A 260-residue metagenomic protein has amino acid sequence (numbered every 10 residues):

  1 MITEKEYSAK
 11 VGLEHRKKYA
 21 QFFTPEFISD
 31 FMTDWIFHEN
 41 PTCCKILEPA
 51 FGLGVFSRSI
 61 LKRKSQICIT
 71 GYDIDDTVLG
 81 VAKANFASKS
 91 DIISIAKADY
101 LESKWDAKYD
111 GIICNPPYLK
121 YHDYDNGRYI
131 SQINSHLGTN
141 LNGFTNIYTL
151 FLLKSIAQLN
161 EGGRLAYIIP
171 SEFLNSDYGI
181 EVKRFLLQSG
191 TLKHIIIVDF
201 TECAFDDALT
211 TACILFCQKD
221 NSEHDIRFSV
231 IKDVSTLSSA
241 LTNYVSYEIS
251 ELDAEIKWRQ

Functional and structural regions predicted by a protein language model:
M1-E14: N-terminal, positively charged/glycine-rich alpha-helical extensions of SAM-dependent methyltransferases
L13, K17-K18, F22-T33, A50-I67 (+4 more regions): Signature of N6-adenine DNA methyltransferases within the class I
W35-P41: Glycine-rich helix-loop-beta junction characteristic of Rossmann-like nucleotide cofactor-binding loops
P41-C43, Y109: Short, high-confidence coil segments that cap the C-terminus of an alpha-helix and link into the following beta-strand
K45-L47: Conserved beta-strand elements of the Class I
